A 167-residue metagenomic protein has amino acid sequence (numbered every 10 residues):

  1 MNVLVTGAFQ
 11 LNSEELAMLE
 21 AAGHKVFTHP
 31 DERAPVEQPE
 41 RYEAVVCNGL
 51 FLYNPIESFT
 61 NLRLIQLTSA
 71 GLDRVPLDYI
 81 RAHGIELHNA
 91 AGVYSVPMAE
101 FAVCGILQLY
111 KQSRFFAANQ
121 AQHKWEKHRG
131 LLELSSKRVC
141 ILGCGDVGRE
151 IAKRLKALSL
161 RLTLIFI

Functional and structural regions predicted by a protein language model:
M1-E86: An N-terminal-biased, well-structured beta-alpha scaffold segment characteristic of Rossmann-like dinucleotide-binding
T6, H29-D31, A90, H128 (+1 more regions): Conserved beta-strand termini and adjacent loop/short-helix elements that scaffold enzyme active sites in alpha/beta
F9, V96, G145: Electropositive phosphate-/nucleotide-binding environments in soluble metabolic enzymes
R74-Y79, S113-K124, S159-L160, I165-I167: Mobile beta-alpha loop/short-helix "lid" or hinge segments that flank ligand
I85, A90-R138, E150: Phosphate-binding beta-alpha-beta segment of Rossmann-like dinucleotide-binding domains, i.e., the NAD(P)
G130-I167: Rossmann-like dinucleotide/phosphate-binding beta-alpha-beta segment
